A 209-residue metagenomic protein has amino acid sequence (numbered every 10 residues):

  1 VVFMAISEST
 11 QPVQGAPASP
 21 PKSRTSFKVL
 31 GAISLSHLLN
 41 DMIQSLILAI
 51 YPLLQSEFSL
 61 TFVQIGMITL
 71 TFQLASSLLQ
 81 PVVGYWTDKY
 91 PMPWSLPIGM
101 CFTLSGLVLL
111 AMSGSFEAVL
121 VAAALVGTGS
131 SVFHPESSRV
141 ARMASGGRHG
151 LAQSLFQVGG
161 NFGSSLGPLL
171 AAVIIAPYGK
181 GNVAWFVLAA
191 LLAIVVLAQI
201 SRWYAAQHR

Functional and structural regions predicted by a protein language model:
A32-P52, L60-F62: Extracytoplasmic
I33, E117-A123: Short hydrophobic/alpha-helical segments at membrane-entry points of transmembrane helices in Major Facilitator
S45, Q73-P81, S164-S165: Residue-level signature of mid-helix packing/kink "hotspots" within the transmembrane helices of 12-pass Major
I50-S77: Extracellular/periplasmic helix-loop-helix junction of adjacent transmembrane segments in MFS-like secondary
L78-F116: Conserved MFS/SLC helix-loop-helix module at the cytosolic interface between two early adjacent transmembrane helices
A122-G159: Cytoplasmic helix-loop-helix junction between adjacent transmembrane helices in 12-TM secondary transporters
F156-A205: Helix-loop-helix hairpin linking two adjacent transmembrane segments in secondary transporters
